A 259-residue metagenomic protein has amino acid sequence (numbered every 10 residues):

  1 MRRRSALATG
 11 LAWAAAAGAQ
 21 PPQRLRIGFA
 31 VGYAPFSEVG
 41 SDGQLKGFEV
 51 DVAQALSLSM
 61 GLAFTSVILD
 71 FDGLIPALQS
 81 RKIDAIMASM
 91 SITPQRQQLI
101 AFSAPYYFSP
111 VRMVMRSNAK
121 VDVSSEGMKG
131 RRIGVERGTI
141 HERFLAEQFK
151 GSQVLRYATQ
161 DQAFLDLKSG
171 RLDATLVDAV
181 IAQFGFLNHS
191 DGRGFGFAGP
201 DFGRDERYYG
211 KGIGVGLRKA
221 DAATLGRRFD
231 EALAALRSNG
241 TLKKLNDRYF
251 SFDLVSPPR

Functional and structural regions predicted by a protein language model:
M1-W13: N-terminal secretory signal peptides and thylakoid transit peptides that target proteins across membranes
Q20-S89, Q98, Y249-F252: Extracytoplasmic small-molecule ligand-binding "clamshell" domains of the periplasmic binding protein/Venus flytrap
V31, Y107-M115, L187-D230, F252-R259: Periplasmic-binding protein-like
V50, S66-P76, V121, L155-L165 (+1 more regions): Short helix-initiation/N-cap motifs at beta->coil->alpha
V50-S59, N118-A119, E126-G127, R131-R132 (+2 more regions): Extended ligand-binding regions for polar small-molecule ligands
L62, S91, R96, A104-G151: A conserved helix-loop-strand patch within extracytoplasmic ligand-binding domains of the periplasmic binding
A63, H141-Y157, G194-G196, D230-R259: Ligand-binding clefts/hinges and TM-proximal coupling segments of bilobed small-molecule sensing domains
G73-P76, M90-Q98, E147, D173-Y209: A ligand-binding cleft/hinge motif common to bilobed small-molecule-binding domains
